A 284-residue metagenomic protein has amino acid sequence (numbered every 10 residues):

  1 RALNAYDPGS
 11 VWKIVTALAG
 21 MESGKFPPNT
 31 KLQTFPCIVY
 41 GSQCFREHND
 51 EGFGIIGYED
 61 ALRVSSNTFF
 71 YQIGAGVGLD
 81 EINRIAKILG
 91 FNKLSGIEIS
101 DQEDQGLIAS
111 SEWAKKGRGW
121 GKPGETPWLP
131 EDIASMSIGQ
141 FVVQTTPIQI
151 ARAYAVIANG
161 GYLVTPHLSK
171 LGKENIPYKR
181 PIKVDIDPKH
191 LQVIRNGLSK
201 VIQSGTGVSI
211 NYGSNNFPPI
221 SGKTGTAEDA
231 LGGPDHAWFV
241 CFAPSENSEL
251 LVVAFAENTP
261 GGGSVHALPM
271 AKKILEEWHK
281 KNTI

Functional and structural regions predicted by a protein language model:
R1-S10, V15-A256: Beta-lactam-recognizing serine transpeptidase/beta-lactamase-like catalytic domain environment
I176-I182, L268-I284: Short, gly/Ser/Thr-rich active-site loops of penicillin-recognizing serine hydrolases
P260-G262: Short beta-strands and strand-coil junctions in structured, solvent-facing domains, enriched
S264-H266: Glycine- and acidic-residue-enriched helix-capping/strand-helix junction motifs
